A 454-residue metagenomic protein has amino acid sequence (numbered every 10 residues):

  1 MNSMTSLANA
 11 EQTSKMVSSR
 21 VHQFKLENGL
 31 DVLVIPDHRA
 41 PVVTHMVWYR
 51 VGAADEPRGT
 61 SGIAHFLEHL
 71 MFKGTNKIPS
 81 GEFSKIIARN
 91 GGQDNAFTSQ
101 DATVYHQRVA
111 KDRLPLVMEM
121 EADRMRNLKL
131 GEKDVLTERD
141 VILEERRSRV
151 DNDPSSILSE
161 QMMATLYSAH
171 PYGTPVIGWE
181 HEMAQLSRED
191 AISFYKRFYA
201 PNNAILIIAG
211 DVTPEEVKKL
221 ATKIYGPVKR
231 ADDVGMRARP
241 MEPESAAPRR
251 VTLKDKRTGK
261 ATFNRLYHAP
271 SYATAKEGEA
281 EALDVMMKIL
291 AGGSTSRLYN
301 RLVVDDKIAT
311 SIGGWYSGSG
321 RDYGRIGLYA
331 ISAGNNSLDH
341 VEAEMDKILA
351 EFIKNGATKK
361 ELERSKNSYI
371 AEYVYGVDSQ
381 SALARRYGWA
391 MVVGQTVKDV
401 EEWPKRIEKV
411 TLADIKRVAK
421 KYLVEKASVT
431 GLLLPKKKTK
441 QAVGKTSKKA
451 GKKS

Functional and structural regions predicted by a protein language model:
S3-A53, K77-R113, R149-N202, P227-A273 (+7 more regions): Non-catalytic beta-strand/loop surface segments
G52-T60: Short pre-active-site segment immediately N-terminal to the catalytic Zn-binding motif
R58, P115-M118, N152, K219 (+2 more regions): Solvent-exposed, non-transmembrane alpha-helical starts
S61-T75: Active-site SXXK
A122-E132, I224-D232, D306, D346-A357: A common structural junction motif
D134-T137, D153-S155, E372, V392 (+3 more regions): Non-catalytic accessory/assembly modules
